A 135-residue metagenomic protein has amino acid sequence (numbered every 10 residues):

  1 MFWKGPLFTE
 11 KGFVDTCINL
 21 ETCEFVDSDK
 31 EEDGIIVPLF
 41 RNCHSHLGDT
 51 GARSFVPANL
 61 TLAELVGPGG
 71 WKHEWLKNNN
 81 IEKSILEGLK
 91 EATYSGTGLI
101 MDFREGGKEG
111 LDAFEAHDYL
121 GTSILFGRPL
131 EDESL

Functional and structural regions predicted by a protein language model:
M1-D29: N-terminal metal-binding scaffold of metallo-dependent hydrolase/deaminase domains
D27-V37: Active-site metal-binding motif and surrounding structural segment of the metallo-beta-lactamase
D33, H44, G96: Conserved, mostly hydrophobic/aromatic
I35, L39-R41, L99: Structural motif
L39-T50: Histidine-centered catalytic micro-motifs
T50-K83: Active-site gating loops and adjacent loop-to-helix segments of metal-dependent hydrolytic enzymes
W75-L135: Active-site loop-helix segments enriched in His/Asp/Glu that coordinate and activate a nucleophilic water at divalent
